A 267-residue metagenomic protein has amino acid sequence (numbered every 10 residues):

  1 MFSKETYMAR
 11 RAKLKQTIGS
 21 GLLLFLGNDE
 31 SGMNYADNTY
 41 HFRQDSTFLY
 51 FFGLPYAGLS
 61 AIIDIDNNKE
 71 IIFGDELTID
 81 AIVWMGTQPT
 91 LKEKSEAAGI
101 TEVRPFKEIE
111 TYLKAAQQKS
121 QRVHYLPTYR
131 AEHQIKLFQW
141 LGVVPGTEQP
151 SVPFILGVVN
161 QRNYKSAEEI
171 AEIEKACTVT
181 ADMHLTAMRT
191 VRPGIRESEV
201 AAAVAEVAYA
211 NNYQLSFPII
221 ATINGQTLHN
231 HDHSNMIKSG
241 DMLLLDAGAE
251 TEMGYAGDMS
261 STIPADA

Functional and structural regions predicted by a protein language model:
M1-A181: A composition/biophysics-driven feature that prefers long, compositionally simple stretches
L24, I220-T222, M236, L243-D246 (+1 more regions): Structured core elements
N28, Y209, G248-A249: Short, surface-exposed secondary-structure boundary micro-motifs
A36, N211-G225: Short, basic/aromatic beta-hairpin or loop at an interaction surface
H41-F42, W140-L141, A256-A267: Short, compositionally biased
F51-P55, D64-I65, Q226-Y255: Acidic/histidine-enriched ion/cofactor-binding microenvironments in catalytic or ligand-binding pockets
E168-R189, I195-N212: Active-site pocket-lining segments that scaffold enzyme catalytic pockets across diverse folds
